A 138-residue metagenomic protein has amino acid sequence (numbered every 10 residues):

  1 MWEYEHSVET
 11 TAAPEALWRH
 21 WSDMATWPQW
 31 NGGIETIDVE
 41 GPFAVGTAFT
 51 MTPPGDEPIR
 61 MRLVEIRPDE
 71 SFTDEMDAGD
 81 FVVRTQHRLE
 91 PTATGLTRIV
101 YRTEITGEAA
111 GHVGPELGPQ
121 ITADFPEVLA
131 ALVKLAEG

Functional and structural regions predicted by a protein language model:
M1-D38: Hydrophobic ligand-binding cavity/cleft-lining segments
H6-V8, I59-E65, R84-P91, T103: Hydrophobic/aromatic beta-strand elements that line small-molecule binding cavities or substrate pockets in beta-rich
E9-A13, T52-P54, E90, R102-T106: Solvent-exposed residues in well-ordered beta-strands and their adjoining turns, especially edge/terminal strands
Q29, D38-R84, R98, A131-G138: Glycine-rich portal/gate segments that line the openings of hydrophobic small-molecule binding cavities
D77-F81, R102-A109: Short, solvent-exposed aromatic-acidic interface loops
T94-L96: Glycine-rich nucleotide-binding loop
E104-G138: A conserved amphipathic terminal alpha-helix motif
